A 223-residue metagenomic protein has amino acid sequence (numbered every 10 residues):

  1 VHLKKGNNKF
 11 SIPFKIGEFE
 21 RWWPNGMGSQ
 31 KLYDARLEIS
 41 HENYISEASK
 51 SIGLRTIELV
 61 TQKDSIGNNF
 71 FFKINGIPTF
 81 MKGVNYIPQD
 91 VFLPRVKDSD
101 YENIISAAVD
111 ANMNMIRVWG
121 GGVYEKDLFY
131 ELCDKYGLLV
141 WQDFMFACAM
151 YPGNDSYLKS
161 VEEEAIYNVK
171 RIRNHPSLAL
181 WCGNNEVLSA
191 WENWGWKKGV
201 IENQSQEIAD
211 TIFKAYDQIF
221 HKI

Functional and structural regions predicted by a protein language model:
V1-M115: Secreted/periplasmic carbohydrate-active enzymes, especially glycoside hydrolases
G26, Q30, I45, Y101 (+5 more regions): Active-site-proximal structural scaffolding
G53-R55, V84-P88, V118-F129, F144-C148 (+1 more regions): Short, solvent-exposed turn/loop segments enriched in Gly/Ser/Thr/Pro and often Arg
Q62-F70, K126-L128, E162-R171: Alpha-helical scaffolding within the catalytic cores of extracellular/periplasmic polymer-degrading hydrolases
K63, L93-V96, L128-F129, W191-W194: Short, solvent-exposed loop/turn and secondary-structure capping segments
K73, F80, M115-R117, W141 (+1 more regions): Structured core elements
S106, A111-V161, Y167, H221: Aromatic-lined substrate-binding rim segments of carbohydrate-active enzymes
K135, Y151-I223: Active-site neighborhood of glycoside hydrolase catalytic domains
